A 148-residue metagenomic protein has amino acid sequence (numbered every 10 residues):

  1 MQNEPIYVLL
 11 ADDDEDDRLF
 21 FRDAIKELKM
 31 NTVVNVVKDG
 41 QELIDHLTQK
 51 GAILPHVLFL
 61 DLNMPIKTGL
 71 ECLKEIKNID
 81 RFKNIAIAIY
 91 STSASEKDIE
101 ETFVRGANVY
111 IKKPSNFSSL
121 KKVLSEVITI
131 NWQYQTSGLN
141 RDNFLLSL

Functional and structural regions predicted by a protein language model:
M1-L9, E15-V33, F117-L148: Non-catalytic signal-transmission and effector/linker regions of two-component phosphorelay proteins
D12, L60-D61, S91: Active-site residues of response regulator receiver
V36-V57: Acidic, metal-coordinating helix/loop segments flanking the phosphotransfer/catalytic sites of two-component signaling
H56, N84-A94, T102: A short, hydrophobic beta-strand element within the central beta-sheet of small alpha/beta folds
M64: Receiver (REC) domain active-site loop signature in two-component systems and cognate sites in sensor histidine kinases
N108: Short, glycine/charged-rich "phosphate-handling" switch motifs in NTP-dependent and phosphotransfer domains
K113: A Lys-centered signature of the CheY-like receiver
